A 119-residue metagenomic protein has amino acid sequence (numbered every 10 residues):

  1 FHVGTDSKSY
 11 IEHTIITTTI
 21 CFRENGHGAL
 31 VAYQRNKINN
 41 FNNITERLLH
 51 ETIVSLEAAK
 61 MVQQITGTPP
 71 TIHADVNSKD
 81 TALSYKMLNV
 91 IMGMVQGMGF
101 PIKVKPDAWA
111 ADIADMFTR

Functional and structural regions predicted by a protein language model:
H2, P69-T71, P101-K103: Structural preference for beta-strand elements that scaffold enzyme active sites
V3-G4, Y10-A32: Acidic, metal-ligating active-site segments
S7, R35-N36, V76-N77, D107-W109: Short, ordered loop/turn segments at secondary-structure junctions
E12-I16, D80-M87, A114-D115: A short acidic (Asp/Glu
I15, I102, D107-R119: C-terminal edge-of-domain segments
I38-Q64: Acidic helix/loop or adjacent segment enriched in Glu/Asp that either coordinates divalent metal
G67-S78: Short glycine-rich, basic-tinged beta-strand/loop micro-motifs
S78-A108: Short, low-complexity, polybasic intrinsically disordered segments
